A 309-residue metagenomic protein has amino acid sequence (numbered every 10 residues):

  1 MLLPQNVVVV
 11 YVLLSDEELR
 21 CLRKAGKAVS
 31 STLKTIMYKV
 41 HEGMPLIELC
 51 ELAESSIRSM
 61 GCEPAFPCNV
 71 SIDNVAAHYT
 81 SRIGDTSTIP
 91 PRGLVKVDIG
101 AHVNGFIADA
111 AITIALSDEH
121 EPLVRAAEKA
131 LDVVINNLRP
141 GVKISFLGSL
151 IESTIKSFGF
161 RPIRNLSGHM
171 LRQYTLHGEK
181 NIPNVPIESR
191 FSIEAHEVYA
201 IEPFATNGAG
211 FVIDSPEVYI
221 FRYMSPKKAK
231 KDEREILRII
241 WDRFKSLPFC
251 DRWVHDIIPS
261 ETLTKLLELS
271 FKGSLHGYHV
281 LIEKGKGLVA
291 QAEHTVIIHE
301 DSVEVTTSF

Functional and structural regions predicted by a protein language model:
L2-F309: Active-site neighborhoods and metal-handling regions in enzymes and metal-associated proteins
